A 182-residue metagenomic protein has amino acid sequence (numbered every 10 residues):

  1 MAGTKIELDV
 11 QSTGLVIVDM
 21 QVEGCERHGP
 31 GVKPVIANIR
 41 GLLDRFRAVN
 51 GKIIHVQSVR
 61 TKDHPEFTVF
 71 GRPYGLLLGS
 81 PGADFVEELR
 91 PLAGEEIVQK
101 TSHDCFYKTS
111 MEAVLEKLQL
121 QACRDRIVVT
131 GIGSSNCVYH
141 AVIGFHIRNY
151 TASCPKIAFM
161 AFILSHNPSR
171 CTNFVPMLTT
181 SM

Functional and structural regions predicted by a protein language model:
M1-G14, G41-A48, Y74-M182: Active-site-adjacent betaalpha module
I17, Q21, H55, P155: Generic enzyme active-site microenvironment
Q21-R27: Short acidic, Gly/Ser-rich segments with clustered Asp/Glu that frequently serve as metal-coordination loops in enzyme
E23, T61-K62, A161: Active-site loop signature of alpha/beta-hydrolase-fold enzymes
H28-P34, F70-L76: Short glycine-enriched, charge-decorated loop/helix-capping segments at active-site entrances that position
G29-R47: …and closely analogous acidic/polar surface helices at protein-protein or active-site interfaces in A-domain-like
F46-P65: Von Willebrand factor
P65-V69, N167: Short aromatic-enriched loop/helix-cap "lid" or pocket-rim segments at secondary-structure transitions that line
